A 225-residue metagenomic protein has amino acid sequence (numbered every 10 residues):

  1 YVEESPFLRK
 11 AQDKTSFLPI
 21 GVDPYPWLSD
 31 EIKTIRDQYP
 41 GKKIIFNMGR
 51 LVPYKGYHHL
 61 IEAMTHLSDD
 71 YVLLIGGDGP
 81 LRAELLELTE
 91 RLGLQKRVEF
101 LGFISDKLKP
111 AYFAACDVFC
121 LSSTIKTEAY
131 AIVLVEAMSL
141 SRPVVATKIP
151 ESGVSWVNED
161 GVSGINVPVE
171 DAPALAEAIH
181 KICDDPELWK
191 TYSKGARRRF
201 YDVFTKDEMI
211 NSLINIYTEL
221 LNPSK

Functional and structural regions predicted by a protein language model:
Y1-S29: Donor nucleotide-sugar binding/catalytic pocket of nucleotide-sugar-dependent glycosyltransferases
R36-K55, I61-M64, L74: Conserved donor-binding/catalytic core segment of Leloir-type glycosyltransferases
E84-I104: Nucleotide-activated donor-binding/catalytic signature segment of Leloir-type glycosyltransferases, i.e., the conserved
R97, A174, K181, L188-V203 (+2 more regions): A short, well-ordered alpha-helix in the C-terminal region of glycosyltransferases
F103-I104, A111-C116, L213: Short alpha-helical donor nucleotide-sugar binding micro-motif in glycosyltransferases
A129-E136, V154: Short glycine/serine-rich donor-binding loops of glycosyltransferases
P143-K148: Short hydrophobic beta-strand element within catalytic cores of glycosyltransferases and related nucleotide-activated
E159-A172, H180-E187: Conserved acidic donor-binding segment of nucleotide-sugar-dependent glycosyltransferases
